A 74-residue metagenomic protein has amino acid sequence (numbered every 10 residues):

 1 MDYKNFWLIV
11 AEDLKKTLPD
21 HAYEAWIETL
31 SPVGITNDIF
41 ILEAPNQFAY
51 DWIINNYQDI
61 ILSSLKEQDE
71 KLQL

Functional and structural regions predicted by a protein language model:
M1-L74: Polybasic interaction patches
